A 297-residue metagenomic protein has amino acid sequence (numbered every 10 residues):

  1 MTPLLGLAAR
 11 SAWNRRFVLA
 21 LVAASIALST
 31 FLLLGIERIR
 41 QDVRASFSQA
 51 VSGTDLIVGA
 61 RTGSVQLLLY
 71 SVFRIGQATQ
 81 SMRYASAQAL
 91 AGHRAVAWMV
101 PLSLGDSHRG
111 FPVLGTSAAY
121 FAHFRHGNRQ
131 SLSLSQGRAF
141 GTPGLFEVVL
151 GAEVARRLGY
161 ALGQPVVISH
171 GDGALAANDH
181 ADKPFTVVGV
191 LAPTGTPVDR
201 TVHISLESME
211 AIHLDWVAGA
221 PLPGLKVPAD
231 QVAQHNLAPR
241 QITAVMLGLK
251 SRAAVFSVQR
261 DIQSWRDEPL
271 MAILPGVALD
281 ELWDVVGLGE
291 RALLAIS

Functional and structural regions predicted by a protein language model:
M1-L34, L270: N-terminal Sec/SRP start-transfer signal
A9, W13, R40, R44 (+1 more regions): Alpha-helical membrane-interface segments at transmembrane helix boundaries
A24, E290-S297: Internal alpha-helical transmembrane segments of multipass membrane proteins, especially hydrophobic lipid-embedded
F31-A122, R138, G144, Q234 (+2 more regions): Hydrophobic, regular-secondary-structure patches
T54, F146, Q241-V245: Short amphipathic alpha-helical segments
S107-A119, G127-P221: Hydrophobic secondary-structure segments that place a key small or acidic residue at a functional site
D179-T186, V190-E290: Mechanotransmission and gating elements of multispan inner-membrane complexes involved in transport and envelope
